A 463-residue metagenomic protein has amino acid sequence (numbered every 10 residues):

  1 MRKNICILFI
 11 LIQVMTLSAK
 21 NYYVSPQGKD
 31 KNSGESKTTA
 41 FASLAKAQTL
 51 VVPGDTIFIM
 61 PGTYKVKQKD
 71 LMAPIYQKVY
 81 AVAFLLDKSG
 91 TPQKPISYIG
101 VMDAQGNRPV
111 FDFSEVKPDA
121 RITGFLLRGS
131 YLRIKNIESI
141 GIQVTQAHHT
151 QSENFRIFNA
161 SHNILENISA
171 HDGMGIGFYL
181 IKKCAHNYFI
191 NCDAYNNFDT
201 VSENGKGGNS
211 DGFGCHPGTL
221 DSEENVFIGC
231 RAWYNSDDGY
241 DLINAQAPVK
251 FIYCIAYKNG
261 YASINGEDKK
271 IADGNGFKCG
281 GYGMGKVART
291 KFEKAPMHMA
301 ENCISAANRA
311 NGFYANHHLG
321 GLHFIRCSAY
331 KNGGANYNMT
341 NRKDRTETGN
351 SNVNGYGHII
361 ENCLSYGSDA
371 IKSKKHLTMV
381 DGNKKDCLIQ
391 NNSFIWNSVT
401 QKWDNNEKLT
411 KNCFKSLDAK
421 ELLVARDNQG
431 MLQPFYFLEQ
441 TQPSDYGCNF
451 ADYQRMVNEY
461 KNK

Functional and structural regions predicted by a protein language model:
M1-N4: Positively charged n-region of N-terminal signal peptides that target proteins for export
I10-S18: Hydrophobic h-region of N-terminal signal peptides that target proteins for export in Gram-negative bacteria
A19-Y23: Cleaved targeting-peptide boundary
P26-V66, K78, A83: Acidic Gly/Asp/Thr-rich repetitive segments characteristic of extracellular carbohydrate-active and adhesion proteins
K31, R345-K463: Acidic, glycine- and Ser/Thr-rich low-complexity intrinsically disordered tracts in extracellular/secreted proteins
M60, P95, I99, S130-G141 (+10 more regions): Right-handed parallel beta-helix
P61, K65-T150: Right-handed parallel beta-helix/beta-spiral solenoid domain characteristic of secreted/periplasmic
D70-V82, K206, E267-R289, D344-N350 (+2 more regions): Surface-exposed intrinsically disordered loops and tails
